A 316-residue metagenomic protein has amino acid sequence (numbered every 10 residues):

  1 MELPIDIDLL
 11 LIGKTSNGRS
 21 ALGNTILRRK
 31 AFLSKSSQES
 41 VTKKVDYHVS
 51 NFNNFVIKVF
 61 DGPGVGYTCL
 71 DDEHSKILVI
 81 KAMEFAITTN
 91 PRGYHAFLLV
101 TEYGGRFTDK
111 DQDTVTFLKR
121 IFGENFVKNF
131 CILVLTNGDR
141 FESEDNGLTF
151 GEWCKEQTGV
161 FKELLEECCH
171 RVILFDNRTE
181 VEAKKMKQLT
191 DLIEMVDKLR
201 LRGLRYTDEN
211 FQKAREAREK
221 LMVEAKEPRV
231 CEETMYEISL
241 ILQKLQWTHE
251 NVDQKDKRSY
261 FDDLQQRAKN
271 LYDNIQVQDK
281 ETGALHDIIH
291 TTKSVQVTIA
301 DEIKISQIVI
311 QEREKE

Functional and structural regions predicted by a protein language model:
M1-V59, Y67-L78, T89-R92, R106-I132 (+1 more regions): C-terminal non-catalytic interaction/localization modules
P63, V100-Y103, L135-G138: A short beta-strand-to-loop transition that corresponds to the Sensor-1 phosphate-sensing loop of AAA+ P-loop ATPases
M83-T88: Structured alpha-helical segments in the cores of large, soluble enzyme domains
L99-V100, F175: Short beta-strands and strand-loop turn motifs
